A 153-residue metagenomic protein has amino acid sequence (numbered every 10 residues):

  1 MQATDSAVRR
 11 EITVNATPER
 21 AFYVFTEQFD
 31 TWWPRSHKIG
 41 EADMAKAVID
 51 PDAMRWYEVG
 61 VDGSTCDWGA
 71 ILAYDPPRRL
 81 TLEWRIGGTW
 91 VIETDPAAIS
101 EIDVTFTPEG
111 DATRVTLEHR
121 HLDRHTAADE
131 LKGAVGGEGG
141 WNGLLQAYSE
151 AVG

Functional and structural regions predicted by a protein language model:
M1-M44: Hydrophobic ligand-binding cavity/cleft-lining segments
V8-V14, V104, L117-H119: A structural signal for short, well-ordered beta-strand segments
A21-F25, I71, L82, V115-L117 (+2 more regions): Hydrophobic pocket/interface hotspot
Q28-F29, G88, H121-R124: Feature marks short, surface-exposed loop/turn motifs that line or immediately flank catalytic pockets and channel
K38-R55, V59: A solvent-exposed, acidic/Ser-Thr-rich amphipathic alpha-helical stretch
A45-A47, V61-D111, R120: Hydrophobic-ligand binding "helix-grip"
M54-W56, L80, T113: Hydrophobic residues embedded in beta-strands of well-ordered beta-sheets
R120-G153: A conserved amphipathic terminal alpha-helix motif
